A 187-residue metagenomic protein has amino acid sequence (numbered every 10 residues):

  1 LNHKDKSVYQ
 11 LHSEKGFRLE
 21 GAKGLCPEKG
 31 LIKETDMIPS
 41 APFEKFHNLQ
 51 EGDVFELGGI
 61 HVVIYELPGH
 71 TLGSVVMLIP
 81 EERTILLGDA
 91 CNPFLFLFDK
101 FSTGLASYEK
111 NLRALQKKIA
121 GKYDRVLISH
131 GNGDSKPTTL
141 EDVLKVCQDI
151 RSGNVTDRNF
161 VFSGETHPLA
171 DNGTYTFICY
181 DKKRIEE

Functional and structural regions predicted by a protein language model:
L1-F55, V146-T156: Active-site HxH/HxHxD metal-binding segment of metal-dependent hydrolases
K4-K6, K15, K23, K29 (+10 more regions): Context-gated lysine
V8-L11, F17-L19, G24-L25, L78-P80 (+3 more regions): Hydrophobic transmembrane signal anchors and adjacent membrane-proximal interface regions, especially in viral
V8-R18, K29-P39, K100-G104, A120-L127 (+1 more regions): Low-complexity, flexible helical/coil segments
D53, R113-E187: Accessory terminal helices/loops
H61-V143: Metallo-beta-lactamase
